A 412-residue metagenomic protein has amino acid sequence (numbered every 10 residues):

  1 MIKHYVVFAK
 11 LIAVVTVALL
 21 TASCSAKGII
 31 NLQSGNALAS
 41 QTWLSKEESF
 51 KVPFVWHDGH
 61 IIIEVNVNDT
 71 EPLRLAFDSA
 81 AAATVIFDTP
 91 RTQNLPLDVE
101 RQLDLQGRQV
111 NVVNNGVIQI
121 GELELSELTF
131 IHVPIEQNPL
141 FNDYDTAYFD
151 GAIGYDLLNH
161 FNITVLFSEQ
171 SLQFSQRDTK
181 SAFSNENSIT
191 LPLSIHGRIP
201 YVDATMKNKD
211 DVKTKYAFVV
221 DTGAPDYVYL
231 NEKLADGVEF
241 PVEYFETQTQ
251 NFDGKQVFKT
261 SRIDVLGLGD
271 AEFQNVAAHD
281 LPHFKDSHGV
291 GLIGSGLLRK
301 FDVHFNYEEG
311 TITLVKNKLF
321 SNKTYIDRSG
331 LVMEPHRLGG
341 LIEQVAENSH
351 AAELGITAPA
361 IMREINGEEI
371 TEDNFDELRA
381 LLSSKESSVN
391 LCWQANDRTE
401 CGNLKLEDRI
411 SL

Functional and structural regions predicted by a protein language model:
I2-I12: Bacterial N-terminal signal peptides that target proteins for export
K10-L20: Bacterial N-terminal signal peptides
C24-L412: Pepsin/retropepsin-fold aspartyl endopeptidases
